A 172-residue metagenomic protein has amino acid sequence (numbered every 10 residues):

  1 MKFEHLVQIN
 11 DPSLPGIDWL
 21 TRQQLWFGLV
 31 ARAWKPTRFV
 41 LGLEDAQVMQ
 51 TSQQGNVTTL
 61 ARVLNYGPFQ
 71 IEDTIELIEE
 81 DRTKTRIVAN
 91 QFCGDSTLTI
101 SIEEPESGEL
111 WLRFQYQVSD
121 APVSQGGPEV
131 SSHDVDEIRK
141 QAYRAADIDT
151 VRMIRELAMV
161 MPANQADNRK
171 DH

Functional and structural regions predicted by a protein language model:
M1-Q50: Hydrophobic ligand-binding cavity/cleft-lining segments
F3-H5, L60-R62, D73, L98-I100 (+1 more regions): Hydrophobic residues positioned within well-ordered beta-strands of beta-sheet architectures
I9-D11, Y66-P68, Y116-P122: Beta-strand elements of well-folded, non-transmembrane domains
L14-I17, Q54-N56, S107: Short, solvent-exposed loop/turn segments that connect beta-strands within catalytic domains and beta-strand-rich
E44-Q53, L98-E103: Short amphipathic beta-strand and strand-loop transition segments with alternating hydrophobic
V48-F92: Glycine-rich portal/gate segments that line the openings of hydrophobic small-molecule binding cavities
N90-A145: Beta-strand/loop substructures that line and gate deep hydrophobic ligand-binding cavities in soluble
P128-H172: A conserved amphipathic terminal alpha-helix motif
